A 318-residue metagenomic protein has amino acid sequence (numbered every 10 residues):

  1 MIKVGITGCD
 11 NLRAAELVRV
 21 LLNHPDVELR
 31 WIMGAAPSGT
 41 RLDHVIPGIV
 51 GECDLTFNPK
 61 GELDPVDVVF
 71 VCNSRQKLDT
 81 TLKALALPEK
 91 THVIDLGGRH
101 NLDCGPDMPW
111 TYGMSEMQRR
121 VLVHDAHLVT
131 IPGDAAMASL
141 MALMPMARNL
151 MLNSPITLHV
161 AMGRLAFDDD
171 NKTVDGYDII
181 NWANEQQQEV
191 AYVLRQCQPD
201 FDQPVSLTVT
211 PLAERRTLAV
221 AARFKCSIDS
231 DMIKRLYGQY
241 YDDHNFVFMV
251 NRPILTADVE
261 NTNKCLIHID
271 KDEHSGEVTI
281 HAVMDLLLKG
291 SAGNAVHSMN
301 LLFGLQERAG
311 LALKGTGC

Functional and structural regions predicted by a protein language model:
M1-I180, P199-P204, K271-H274, R308-A309 (+1 more regions): N-terminal Rossmann-like NAD(P) cofactor-binding subdomain of oxidoreductases, focused on the glycine-rich
N11, R75, G133, L212 (+2 more regions): Short, surface-exposed acidic/glycine-rich loop or hinge patches that mediate macromolecular interfaces
L12, P109, D134-M141, N181-E189 (+3 more regions): Conserved active-site and cofactor/substrate-binding residues in soluble primary-metabolism enzymes
V18, L140-A147, Q187-A191, K234 (+2 more regions): Predominant activation on well-ordered alpha-helical scaffold segments within soluble catalytic domains
A126, T217-A221, E277-T279: Short, solvent-exposed beta-strand edge segments and adjacent coil->beta transition regions
I131, V160, A222-F224, A282: Short glycine-centered, acidic/aromatic-flanked micro-motifs in structured strand/loop junctions that mark active-site
W182-M249: C-terminal substrate-binding/catalytic lobe of Rossmann-fold NAD(P)-dependent dehydrogenases
F224-C318: C-terminal active-site/capping subdomain that shapes the small-molecule cofactor and substrate pocket of enzyme
